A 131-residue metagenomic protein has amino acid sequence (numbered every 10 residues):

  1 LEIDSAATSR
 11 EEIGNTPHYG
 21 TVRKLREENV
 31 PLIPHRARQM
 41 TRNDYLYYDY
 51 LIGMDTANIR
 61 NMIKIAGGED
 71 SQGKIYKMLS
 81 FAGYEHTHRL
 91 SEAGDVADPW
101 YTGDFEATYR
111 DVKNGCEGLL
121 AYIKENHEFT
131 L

Functional and structural regions predicted by a protein language model:
L1-Y47, A121-L131: Conserved active-site segments centered on acidic
S5, G53-M54: Small/polar loops that bind or transfer phosphate-bearing groups
Y50, T56, R60-L131: Phosphate-binding/catalytic loops
